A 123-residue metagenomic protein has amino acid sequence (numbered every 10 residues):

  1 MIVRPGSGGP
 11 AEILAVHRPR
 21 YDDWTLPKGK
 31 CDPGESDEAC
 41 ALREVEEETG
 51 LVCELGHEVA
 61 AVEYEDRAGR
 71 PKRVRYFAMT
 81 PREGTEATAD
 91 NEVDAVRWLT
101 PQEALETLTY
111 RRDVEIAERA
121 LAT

Functional and structural regions predicted by a protein language model:
M1-L26, C53: N-terminal strand-loop-strand
G29-R119: Unchanged
